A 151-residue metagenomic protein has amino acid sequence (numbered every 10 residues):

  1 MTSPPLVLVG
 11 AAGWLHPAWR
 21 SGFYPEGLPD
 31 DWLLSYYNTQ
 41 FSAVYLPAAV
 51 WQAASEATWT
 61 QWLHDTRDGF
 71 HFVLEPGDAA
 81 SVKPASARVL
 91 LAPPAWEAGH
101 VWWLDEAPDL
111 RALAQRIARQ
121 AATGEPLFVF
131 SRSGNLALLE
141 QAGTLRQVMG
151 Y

Functional and structural regions predicted by a protein language model:
M1-Y151: Residues lining hydrophobic/aromatic ligand-binding pockets adjacent to catalytic sites
